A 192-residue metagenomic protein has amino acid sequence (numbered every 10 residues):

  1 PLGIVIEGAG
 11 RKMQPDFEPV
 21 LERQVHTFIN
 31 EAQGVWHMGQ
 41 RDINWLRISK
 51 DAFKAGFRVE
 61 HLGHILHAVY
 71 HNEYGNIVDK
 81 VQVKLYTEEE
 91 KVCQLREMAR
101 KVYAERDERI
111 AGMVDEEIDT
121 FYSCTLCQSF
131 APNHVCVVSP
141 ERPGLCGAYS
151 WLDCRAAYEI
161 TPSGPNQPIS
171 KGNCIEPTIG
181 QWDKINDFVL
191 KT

Functional and structural regions predicted by a protein language model:
P1-T192: Cysteine-centered metal-binding/redox modules
